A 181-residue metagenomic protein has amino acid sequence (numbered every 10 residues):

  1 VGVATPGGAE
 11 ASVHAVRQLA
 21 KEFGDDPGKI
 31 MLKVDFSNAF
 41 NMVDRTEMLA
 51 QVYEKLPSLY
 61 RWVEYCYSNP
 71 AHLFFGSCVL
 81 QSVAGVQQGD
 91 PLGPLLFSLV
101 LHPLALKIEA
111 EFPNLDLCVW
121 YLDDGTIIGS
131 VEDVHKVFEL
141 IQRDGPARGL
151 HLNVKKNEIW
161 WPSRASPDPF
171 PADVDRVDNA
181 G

Functional and structural regions predicted by a protein language model:
V1, G7, A84, Q88 (+2 more regions): Short glycine-rich loop/turn motifs that provide flexible caps or phosphate-binding loops at active sites
V1-L32: Charged boundary/loop elements
V1-P6, D116-C118, V154: Short, glycine/acidic-rich hinge or "gate" loops at secondary-structure transitions that mediate conformational
G2-A4, F74, W160, D173: Residues in well-ordered beta-strands of folded domains
E10, A105, D116, V131 (+2 more regions): Low-complexity, intrinsically disordered short peptide segments enriched in small/polar/basic residues
L19-F23, I108, D144: Hydrophobic helix-cap positions at the C-terminus of alpha-helices in RecA-like/P-loop ATPase nucleotide-binding cores
D25-E139, R148-L150, I159-P162: Conserved polymerase palm-domain catalytic core
R143, N153-G181: Short, conserved micro-motifs composed of acidic
